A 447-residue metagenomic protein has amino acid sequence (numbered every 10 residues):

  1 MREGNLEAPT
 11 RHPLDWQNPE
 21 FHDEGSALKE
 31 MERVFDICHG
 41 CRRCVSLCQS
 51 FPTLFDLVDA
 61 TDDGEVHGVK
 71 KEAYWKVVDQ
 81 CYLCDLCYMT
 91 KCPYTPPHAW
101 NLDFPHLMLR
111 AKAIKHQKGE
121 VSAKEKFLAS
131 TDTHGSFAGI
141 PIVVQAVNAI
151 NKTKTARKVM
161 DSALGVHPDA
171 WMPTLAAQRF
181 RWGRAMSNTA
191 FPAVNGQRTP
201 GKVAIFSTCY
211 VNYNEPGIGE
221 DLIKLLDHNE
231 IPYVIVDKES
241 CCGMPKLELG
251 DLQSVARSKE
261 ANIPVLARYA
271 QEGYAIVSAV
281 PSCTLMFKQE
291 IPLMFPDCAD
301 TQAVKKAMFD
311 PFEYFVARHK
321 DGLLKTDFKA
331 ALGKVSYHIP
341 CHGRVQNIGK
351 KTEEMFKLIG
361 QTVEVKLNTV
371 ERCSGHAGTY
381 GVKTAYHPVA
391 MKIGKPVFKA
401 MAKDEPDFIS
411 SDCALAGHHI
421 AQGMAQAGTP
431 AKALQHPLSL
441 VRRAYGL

Functional and structural regions predicted by a protein language model:
M1-A8, V45-S50, R179-N195: Conserved oxyanion/phosphate-binding beta-strand-loop segments in alpha/beta enzyme cores
R2-F21, S46-Y82, Y94-K124, T429-L440: Non-heme iron-sulfur electron-transfer modules
W16-G25, D59, G64, D85-L86 (+2 more regions): Active-site-adjacent bridging/hinge elements
H22-F35, V66-C81, D227-N229, I359-V363: Short, intrinsically disordered, charge-biased short linear motifs at domain edges
M31-F51, W75-L102, A111, H134-P141 (+3 more regions): Cysteine-centered iron-sulfur cluster-binding motifs in ferredoxin-type domains/subunits of redox enzymes
C44-S50, L54, C87-P93, H98 (+5 more regions): Secreted/processed peptides and extracellular or luminal domains of membrane proteins
L47, L57, T90-K91, I235 (+2 more regions): A generic structural-conservation signal
L102-L447: Iron-sulfur cluster-binding electron-transfer modules in prokaryotic oxidoreductases
